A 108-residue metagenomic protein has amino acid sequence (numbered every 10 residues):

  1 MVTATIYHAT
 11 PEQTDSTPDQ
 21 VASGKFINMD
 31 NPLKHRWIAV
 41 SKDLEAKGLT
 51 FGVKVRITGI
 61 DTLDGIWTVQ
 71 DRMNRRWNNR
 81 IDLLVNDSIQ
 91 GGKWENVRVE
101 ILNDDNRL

Functional and structural regions predicted by a protein language model:
M1-L108: Solvent-exposed, well-ordered loop and adjacent helix/strand elements within mature globular domains that form
